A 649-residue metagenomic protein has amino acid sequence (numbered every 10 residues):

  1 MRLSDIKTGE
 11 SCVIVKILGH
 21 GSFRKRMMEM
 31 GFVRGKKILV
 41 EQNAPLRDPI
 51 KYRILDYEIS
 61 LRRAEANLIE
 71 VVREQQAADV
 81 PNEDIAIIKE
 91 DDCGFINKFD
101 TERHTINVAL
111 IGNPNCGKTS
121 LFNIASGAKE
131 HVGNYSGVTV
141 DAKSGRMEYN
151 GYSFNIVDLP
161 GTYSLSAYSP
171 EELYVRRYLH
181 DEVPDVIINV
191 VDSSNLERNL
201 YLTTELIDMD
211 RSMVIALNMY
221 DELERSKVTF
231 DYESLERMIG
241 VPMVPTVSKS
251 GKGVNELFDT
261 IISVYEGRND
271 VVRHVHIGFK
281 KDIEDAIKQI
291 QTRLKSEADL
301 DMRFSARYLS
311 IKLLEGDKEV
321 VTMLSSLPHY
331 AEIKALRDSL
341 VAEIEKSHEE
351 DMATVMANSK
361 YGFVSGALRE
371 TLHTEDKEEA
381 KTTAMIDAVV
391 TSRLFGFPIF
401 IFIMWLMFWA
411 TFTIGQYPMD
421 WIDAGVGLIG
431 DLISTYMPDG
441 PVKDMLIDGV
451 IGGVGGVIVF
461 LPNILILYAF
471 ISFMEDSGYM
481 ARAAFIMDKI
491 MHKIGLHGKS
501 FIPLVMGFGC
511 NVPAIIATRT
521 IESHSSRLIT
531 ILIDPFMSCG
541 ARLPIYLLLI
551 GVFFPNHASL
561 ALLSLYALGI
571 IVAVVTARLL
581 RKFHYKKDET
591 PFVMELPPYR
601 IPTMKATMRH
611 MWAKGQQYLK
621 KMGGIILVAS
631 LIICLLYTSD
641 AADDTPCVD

Functional and structural regions predicted by a protein language model:
D92-V157: Conserved G1/Walker A P-loop phosphate-binding module
Y178-E182, V186, V190-P242: Conserved C-terminal guanine-recognition region of P-loop GTPase G domains, centered on the G4
V214, E224-E375: Alpha-helical transmembrane helix bundles of large polytopic membrane transport and channel proteins
W409-Y436, S639, D649: Interfacial/capping segments of alpha-helical transmembrane domains
L428-L432, A483-F508, K586-H610: Juxtamembrane inter-helical linkers in multi-pass membrane proteins
G495-L543: Alpha-helical membrane segments and immediately flanking helix-loop junctions that form or couple to the substrate/ion
G540-L563: Transmembrane helix-loop junctions at the membrane interface of multipass transporters and ion channels
Y637-D644: Conserved small/polar residues in nucleotide/adenosyl-binding loops
